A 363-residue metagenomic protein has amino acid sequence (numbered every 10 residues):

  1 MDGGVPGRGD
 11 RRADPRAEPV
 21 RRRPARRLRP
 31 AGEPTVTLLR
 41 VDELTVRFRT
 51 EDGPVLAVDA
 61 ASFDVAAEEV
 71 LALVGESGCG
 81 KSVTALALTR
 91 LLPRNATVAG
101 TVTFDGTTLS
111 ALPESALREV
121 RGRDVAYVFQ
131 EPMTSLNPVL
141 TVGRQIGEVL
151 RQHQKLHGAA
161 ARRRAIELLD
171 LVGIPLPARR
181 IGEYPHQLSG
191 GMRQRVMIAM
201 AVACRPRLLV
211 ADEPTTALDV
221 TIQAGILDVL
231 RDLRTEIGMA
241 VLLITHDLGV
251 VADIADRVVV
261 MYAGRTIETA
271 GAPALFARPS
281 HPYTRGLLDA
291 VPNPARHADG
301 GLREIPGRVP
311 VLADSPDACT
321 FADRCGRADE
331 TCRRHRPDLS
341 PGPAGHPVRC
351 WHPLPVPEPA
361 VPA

Functional and structural regions predicted by a protein language model:
L38, R47-A60, L91-T97, P113-A116 (+3 more regions): A short, flexible loop at the N-terminus of ABC-type nucleotide-binding domains that lies
E51, G271-A363: Charged, flexible cofactor/metal-binding loops and thiol motifs
R90, R118, V210, P214 (+1 more regions): P-loop NTP-binding/switch modules centered on Walker-like glycine-rich loops
P93, L109-A126, R144, Q152 (+3 more regions): ABC ATPase NBD coupling module
T97-T108: Conserved ABC transporter NBD signature motif
T107-T108, A160-R179, L288-D289: Conserved ABC ATPase "signature" region
A203-R207: A short, proline-enriched helix->beta-strand linker immediately N-terminal to the Walker B motif in ABC-type P-loop
